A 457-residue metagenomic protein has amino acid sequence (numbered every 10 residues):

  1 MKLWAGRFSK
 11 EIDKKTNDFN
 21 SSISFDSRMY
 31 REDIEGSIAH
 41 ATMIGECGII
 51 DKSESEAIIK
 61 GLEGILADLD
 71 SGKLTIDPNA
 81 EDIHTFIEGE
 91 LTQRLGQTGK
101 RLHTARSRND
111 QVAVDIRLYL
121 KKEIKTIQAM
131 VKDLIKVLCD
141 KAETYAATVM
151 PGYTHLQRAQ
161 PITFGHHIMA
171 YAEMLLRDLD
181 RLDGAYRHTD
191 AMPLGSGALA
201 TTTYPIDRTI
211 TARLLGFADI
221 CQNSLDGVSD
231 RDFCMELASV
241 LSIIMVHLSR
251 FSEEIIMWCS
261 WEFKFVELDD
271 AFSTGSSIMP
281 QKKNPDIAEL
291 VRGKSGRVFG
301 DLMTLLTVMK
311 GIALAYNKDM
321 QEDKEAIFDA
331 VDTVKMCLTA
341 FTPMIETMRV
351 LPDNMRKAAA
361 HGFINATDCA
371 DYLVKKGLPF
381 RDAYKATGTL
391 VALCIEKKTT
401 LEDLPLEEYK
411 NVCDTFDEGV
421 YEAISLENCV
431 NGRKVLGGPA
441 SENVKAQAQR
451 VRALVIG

Functional and structural regions predicted by a protein language model:
M1-G36, Q97-T98, M279-G457: Glycine-rich cofactor/substrate-binding loops
M1-T201, I206-I210, T274-G275, D286 (+3 more regions): A helix-coil-helix interface module used to build multimeric assemblies and to scaffold catalytic/cofactor sites
H40, G61, I65-D68, E90 (+18 more regions): Generic, well-ordered alpha-helical scaffold segments in large soluble proteins
I49-I50, L74, K264, P379 (+1 more regions): Conserved hydrophobic residue
A57-K60, L225-D230, A386-L390, S425-N428: Short linear loop/turn motifs
L120-V131, L241-V246, R250, V374: Alpha-helical support elements that line or immediately flank enzyme active sites and cofactor-binding pockets
E143, P151, Q157-G311, K318 (+3 more regions): Charged, flexible cofactor/metal-binding loops and thiol motifs
